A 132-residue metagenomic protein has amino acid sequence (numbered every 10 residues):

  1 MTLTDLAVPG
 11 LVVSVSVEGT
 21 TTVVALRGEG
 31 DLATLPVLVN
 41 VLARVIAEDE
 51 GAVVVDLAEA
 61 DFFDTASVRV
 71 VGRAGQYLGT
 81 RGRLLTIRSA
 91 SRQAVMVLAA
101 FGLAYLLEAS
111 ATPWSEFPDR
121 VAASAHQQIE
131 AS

Functional and structural regions predicted by a protein language model:
M1-A66, G72-S132: STAS-like cytosolic regulatory interaction modules
